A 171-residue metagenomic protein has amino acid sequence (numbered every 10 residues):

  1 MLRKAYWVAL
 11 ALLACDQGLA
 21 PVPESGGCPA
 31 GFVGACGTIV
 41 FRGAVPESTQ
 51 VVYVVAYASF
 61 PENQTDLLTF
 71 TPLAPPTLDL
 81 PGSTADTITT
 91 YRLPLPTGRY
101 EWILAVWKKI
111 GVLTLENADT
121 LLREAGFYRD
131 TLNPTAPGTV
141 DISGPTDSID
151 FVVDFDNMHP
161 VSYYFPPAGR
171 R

Functional and structural regions predicted by a protein language model:
M1-D16: Sec-dependent bacterial lipoprotein signal peptides
D16-G34: Beta-strand-rich domain onsets/edges
Q17-G18, K109-N157: Structured interaction patches on ligand/partner-binding surfaces of diverse proteins
V33-F41, V54: A short, amphipathic beta-strand motif
V51-Y57, I103-A105: Beta-strand signatures of extracellular beta-sandwich domains
P61-Y100: Tryptophan-paired
P96-E116: A short, solvent-exposed beta-strand micro-motif common in secreted/extracellular proteins
